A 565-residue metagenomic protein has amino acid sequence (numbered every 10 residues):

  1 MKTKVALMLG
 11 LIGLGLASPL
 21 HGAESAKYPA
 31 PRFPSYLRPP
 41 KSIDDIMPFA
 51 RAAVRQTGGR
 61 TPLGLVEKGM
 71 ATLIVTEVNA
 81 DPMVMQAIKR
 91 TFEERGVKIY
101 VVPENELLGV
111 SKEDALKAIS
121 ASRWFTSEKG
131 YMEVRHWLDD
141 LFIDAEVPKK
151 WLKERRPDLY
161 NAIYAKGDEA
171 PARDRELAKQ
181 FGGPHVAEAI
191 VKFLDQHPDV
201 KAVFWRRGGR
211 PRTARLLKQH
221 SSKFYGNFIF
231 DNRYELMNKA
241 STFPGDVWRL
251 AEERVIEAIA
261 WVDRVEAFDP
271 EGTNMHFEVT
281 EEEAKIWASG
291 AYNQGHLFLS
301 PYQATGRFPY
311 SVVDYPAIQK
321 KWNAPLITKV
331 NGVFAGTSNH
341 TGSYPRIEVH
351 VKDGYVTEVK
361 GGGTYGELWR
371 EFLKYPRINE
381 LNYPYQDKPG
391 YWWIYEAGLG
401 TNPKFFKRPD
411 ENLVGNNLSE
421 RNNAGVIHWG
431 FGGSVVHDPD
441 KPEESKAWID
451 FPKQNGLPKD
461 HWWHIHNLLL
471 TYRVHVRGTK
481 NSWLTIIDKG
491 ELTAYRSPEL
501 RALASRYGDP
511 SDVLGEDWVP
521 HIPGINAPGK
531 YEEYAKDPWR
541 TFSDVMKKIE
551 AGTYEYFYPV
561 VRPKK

Functional and structural regions predicted by a protein language model:
M1-V5: Positively charged n-region of N-terminal signal peptides that target proteins for export
A6-A17: Bacterial N-terminal signal peptides
A17-S25: Boundary at the C-terminal end of the N-terminal hydrophobic targeting segment
E24-V333, S338-T341, K352, K489-K565: Active-site bordering "gate/hinge" segments that shape substrate access to catalytic or cofactor-binding pockets
N79-A80, G272, E282, N339-G342 (+6 more regions): Short, glycine-/Ser/Thr-/acidic-enriched flexible segments
G342-S343, E358-D440, D509-P510, L514-P520: Dual-mode signal for accessory low-complexity, basic/Gly-rich regions
E348-V349, T357: Hard-cation-handling environments
E411-D537: Internal helix-turn-beta structural module
